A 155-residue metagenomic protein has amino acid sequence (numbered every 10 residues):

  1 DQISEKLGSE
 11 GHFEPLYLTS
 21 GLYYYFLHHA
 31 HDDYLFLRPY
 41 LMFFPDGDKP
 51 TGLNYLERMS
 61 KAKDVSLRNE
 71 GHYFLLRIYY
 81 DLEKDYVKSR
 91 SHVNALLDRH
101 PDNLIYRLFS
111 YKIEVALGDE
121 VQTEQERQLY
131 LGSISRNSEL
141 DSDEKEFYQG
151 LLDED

Functional and structural regions predicted by a protein language model:
D1-H12, S20-R58, A62, F74: Short coil/linker segments at helix-helix boundaries
D1-I3, F36-R38, F44-R58, Y86-D98 (+1 more regions): Alpha-helical repeat scaffolds
E10, K63-V65, H100, I134: A structural motif in tetratricopeptide-repeat
F13, S66-R68, N103, N137: Residue-level recognition of tetratricopeptide repeat
L16, N69-G71, Y106, L140: TPR alpha-solenoid repeat register
T19, F74, F109-I113, D143-D155: "A position-specific structural signal for the A-helix of alpha-solenoid helical repeats
F26-F36, M42, D64, L76-E83 (+3 more regions): Short coil/turn linking the two alpha-helices of tandem helical-hairpin repeats
S66, L96, E124-D155: Terminal, low-structured helical/coil segments at or just beyond the last alpha-helical repeat
